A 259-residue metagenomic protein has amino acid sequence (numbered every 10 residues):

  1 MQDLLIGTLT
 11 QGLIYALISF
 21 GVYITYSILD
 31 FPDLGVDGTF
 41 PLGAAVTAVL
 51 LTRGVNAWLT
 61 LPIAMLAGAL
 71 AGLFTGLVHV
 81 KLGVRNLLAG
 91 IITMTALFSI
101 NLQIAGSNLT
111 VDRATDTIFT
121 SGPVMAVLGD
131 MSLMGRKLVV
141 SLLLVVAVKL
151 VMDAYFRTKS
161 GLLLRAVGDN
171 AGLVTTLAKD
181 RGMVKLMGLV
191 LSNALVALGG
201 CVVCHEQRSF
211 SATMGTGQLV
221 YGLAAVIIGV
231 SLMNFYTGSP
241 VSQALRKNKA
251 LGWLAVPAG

Functional and structural regions predicted by a protein language model:
M1-I18, V46, R53-L59, G129-D130 (+2 more regions): Membrane-interfacial amphipathic/re-entrant helices at transmembrane-helix boundaries
T8, L13, G38, W58-L66 (+5 more regions): Hydrophobic alpha-helical transmembrane segments
I24, V49, R53, L73 (+6 more regions): Membrane-interface helix caps of multi-pass small-molecule transporters
L34-L42, G83-T93, L163, M214-L219 (+1 more regions): Cytoplasmic-side transmembrane-helix entry/capping segments in multi-pass membrane proteins
V55-T95, A258-G259: Alpha-helical transmembrane segments within multi-pass membrane transporters and channels
A71, M134-S211: Helix-loop-helix "hairpin" substructures at the membrane interface of multi-pass membrane proteins
N86, G90-R157, M187, Q207-A212 (+1 more regions): Transmembrane helix-bundle core of multi-pass membrane transporters and related energy-transducing complexes
V196, Q207, S211-G259: Transmembrane alpha-helical segments in multi-pass inner-membrane proteins
